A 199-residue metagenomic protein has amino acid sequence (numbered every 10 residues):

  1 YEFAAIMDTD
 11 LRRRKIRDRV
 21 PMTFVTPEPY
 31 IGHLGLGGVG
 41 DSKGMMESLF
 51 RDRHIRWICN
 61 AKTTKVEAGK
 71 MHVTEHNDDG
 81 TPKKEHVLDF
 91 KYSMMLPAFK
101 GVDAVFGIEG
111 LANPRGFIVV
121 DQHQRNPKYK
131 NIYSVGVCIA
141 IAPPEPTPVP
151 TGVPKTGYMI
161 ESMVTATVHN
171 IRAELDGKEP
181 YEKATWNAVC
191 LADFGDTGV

Functional and structural regions predicted by a protein language model:
Y1, H33-G38, E145-G152: Short, flexible/disordered intra-domain loops and linkers
Y1-D8, P150-V153, A188-V199: Short, electropositive alpha-helical surface patch
Y1-R12, V168-R172: Short, well-ordered amphipathic alpha-helices
T9-F117, K178-P180: A Rossmann-like FAD-binding core segment of flavoenzymes
W57-I58, I132-S134, L191: Conserved beta-strand scaffold positions in the cores of enzyme catalytic domains, especially in NTP/NDP-utilizing
D89-S162: FAD-site-proximal beta/loop scaffold in flavoenzymes
A166-V199: C-terminal, flexible cofactor-proximal segment of oxidoreductases
